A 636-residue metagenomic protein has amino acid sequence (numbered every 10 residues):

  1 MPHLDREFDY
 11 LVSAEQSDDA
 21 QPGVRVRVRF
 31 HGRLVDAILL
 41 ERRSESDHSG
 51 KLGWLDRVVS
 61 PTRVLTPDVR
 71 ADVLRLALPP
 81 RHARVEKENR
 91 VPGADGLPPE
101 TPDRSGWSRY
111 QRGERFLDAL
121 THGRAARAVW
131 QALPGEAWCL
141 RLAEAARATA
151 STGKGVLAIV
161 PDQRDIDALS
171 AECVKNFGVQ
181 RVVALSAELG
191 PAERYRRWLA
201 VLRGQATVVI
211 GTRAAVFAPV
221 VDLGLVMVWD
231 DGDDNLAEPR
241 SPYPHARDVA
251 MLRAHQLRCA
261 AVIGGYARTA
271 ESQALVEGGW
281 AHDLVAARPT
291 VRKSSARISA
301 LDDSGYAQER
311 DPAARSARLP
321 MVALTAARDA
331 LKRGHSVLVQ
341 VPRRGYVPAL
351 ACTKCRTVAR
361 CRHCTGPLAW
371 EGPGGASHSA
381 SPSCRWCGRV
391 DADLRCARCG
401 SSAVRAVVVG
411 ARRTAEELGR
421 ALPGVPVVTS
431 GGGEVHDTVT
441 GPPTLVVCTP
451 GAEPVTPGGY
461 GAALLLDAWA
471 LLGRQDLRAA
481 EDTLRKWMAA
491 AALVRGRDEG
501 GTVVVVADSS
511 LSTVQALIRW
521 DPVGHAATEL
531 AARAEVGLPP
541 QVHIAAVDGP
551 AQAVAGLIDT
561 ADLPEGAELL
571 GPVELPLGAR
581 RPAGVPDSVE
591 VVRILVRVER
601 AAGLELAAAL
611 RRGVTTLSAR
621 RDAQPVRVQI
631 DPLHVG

Functional and structural regions predicted by a protein language model:
M1-L301, G305-P312, M321, L331-K332 (+8 more regions): Accessory, non-ATPase domains that flank or precede helicase/AAA+ motor cores in DNA-metabolism machines
P22-R25, T325-A326, R333-H335, E417 (+1 more regions): C-terminal helicase module of SF1/SF2 nucleic-acid helicases/translocases
K51-T62, E309-R310, A397-V404, A468-Q475 (+1 more regions): Short hinge/gating elements
R127-Q131, L157-I159, L338-Q340, A351 (+1 more regions): Short hydrophobic/aromatic beta-strand immediately N-terminal to the Walker A/P-loop
F177-L189, R362-H363, E371, P423-G432 (+1 more regions): Conserved RecA-like helicase motor-core motifs
A237-S241, A351-C352, G375, Q475-R478: Short, solvent-exposed loop/turn segments at secondary-structure boundaries
Y243-R247, A411, A415, A480-L484: Amphipathic alpha-helical segments in well-structured domains
R318-T325, D329-A421: Cys/His-rich short segments
